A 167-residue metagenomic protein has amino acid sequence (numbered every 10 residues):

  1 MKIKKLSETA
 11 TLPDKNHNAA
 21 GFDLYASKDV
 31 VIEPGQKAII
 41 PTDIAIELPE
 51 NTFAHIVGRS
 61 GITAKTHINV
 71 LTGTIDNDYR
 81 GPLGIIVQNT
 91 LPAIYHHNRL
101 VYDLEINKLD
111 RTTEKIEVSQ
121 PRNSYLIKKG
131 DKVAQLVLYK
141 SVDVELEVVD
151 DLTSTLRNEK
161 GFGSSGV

Functional and structural regions predicted by a protein language model:
M1-V167: DUTPase catalytic domain/fold
